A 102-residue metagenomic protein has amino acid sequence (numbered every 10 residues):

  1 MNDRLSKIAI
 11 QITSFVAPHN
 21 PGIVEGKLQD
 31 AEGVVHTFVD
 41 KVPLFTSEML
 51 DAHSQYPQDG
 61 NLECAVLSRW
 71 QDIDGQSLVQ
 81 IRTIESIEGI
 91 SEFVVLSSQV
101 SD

Functional and structural regions predicted by a protein language model:
D3-P18, E63-S68: Structural detector for short beta-strands of small beta-barrel domains
A17-H19, Q55, D72: Sterically constrained small-residue positions within well-ordered secondary structures of folded domains
H19-K27, D74-I81: Short aromatic-glycine-enriched beta-strand elements
D30-V34, E85-I87: Solvent-exposed strand-loop boundary residues in beta-sheet-rich modules
G33-Q55, S91-S101: Beta-strand/loop nucleic-acid-binding surfaces
N61-D102: Short, compact, well-ordered microdomains
